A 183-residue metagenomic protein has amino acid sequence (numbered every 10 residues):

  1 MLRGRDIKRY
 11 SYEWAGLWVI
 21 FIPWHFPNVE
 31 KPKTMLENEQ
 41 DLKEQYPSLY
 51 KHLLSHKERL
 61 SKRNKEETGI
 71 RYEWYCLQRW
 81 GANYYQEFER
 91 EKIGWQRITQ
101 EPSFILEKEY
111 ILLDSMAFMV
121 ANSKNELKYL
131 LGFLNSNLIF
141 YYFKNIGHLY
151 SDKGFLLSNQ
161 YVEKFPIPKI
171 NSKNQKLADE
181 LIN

Functional and structural regions predicted by a protein language model:
M1-L177: Polybasic, glycine- and aromatic-enriched phosphate-binding surface used to engage nucleic acids
D179-I182: Short, intrinsically disordered, charge-balanced linker/junction segments flanking boundaries in proteins
